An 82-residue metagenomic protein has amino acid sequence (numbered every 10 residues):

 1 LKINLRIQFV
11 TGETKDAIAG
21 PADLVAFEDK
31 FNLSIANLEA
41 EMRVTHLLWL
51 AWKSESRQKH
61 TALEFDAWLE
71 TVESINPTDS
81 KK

Functional and structural regions predicted by a protein language model:
L1-K82: Charged interaction scaffolds used for protein-protein
